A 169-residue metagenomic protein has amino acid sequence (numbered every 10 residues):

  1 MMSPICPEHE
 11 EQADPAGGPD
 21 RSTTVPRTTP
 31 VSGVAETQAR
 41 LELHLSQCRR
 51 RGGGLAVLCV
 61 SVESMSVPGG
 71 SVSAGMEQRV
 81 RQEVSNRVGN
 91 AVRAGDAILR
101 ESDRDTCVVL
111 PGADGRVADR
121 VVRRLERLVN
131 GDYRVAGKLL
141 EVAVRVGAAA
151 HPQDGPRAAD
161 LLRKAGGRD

Functional and structural regions predicted by a protein language model:
M1-T29: Short, low-complexity N-terminal regulatory "tails/caps" that precede and couple sensory modules
P26-L45, R49-V57, E63-G89, L99-D103 (+2 more regions): Conserved long alpha-helical elements within nucleotide-processing catalytic cores of c-di-GMP signaling and class III
G52-V57, G95-D96, G137-A143: Short secondary-structure junction motifs
L58-V60, V108, L125, V146: Hydrophobic beta-strand residues in large extracellular and virion-surface proteins
N90-G95, R127-L139: Short catalytic/binding micro-motifs of nucleotide second-messenger systems
R100-P111, A136-G166: A short glycine-enriched loop-to-beta-strand structural element that forms part of the catalytic core of nucleotide
D169: Conserved short C-terminal alpha-helix that flanks the catalytic cleft of nucleotide-sugar-dependent
